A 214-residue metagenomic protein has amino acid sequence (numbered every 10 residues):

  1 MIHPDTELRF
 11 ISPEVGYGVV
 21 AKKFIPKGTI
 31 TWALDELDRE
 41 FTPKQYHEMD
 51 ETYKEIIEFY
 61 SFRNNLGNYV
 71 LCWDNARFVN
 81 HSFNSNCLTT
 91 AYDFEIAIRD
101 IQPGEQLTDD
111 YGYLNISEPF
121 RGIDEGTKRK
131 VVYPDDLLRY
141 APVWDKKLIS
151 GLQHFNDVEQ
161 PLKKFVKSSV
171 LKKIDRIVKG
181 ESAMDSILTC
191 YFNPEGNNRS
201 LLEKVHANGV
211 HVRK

Functional and structural regions predicted by a protein language model:
M1-Q45, H81-Y92, T189-K214: Conserved AWS/pre-SET-to-SET junction and N-terminal core of the SET lysine methyltransferase domain, specifically
M1-S12, E48-F120, R129, L202-K204: Catalytic core of the SET domain in histone-lysine N-methyltransferases, recognizing conserved active-site
M1-T6, P13, L114, P119-K214: Non-catalytic accessory regions of eukaryotic chromatin regulators
K23, E40, Q45, E58-S61 (+6 more regions): Intrinsic disorder/low-structure terminal segments
K27-T29, A33-F41, E58-Y60, N65-N68 (+5 more regions): Solvent-exposed, well-ordered amphipathic alpha-helical segments that flank/support binding or catalytic loops
T42, D50, D110, D145-K146: Helix N-terminus capping/helix-initiation residues
